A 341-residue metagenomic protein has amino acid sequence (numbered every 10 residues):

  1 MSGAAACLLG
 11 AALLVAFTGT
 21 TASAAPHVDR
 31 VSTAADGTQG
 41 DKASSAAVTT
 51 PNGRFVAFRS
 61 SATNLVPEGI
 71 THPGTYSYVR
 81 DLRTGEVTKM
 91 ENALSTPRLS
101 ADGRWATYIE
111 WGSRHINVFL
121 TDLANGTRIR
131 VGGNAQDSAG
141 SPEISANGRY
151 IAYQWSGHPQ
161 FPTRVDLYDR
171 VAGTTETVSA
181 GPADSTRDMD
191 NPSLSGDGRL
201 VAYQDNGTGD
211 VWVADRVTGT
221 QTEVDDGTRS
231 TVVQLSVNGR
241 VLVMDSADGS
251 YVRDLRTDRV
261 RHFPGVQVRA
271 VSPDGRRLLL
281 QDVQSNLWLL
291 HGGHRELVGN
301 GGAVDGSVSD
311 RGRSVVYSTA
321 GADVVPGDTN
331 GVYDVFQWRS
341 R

Functional and structural regions predicted by a protein language model:
M1-A24: Secretory targeting and sorting signals
S23-R341: Conserved "turn/edge" positions that cap or connect secondary-structure elements within repeat/scaffolded domains
